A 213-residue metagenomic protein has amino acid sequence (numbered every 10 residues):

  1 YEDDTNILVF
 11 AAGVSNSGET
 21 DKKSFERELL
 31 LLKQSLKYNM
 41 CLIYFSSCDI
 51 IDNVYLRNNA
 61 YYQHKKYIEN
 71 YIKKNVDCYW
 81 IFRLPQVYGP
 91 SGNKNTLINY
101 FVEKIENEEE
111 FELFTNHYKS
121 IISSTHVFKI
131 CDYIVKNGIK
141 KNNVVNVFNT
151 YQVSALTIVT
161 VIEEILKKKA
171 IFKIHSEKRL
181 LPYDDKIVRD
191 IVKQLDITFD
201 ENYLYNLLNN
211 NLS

Functional and structural regions predicted by a protein language model:
Y1-K37, S47-L56: NAD(P)H-binding glycine-rich loop region in Rossmannoid oxidoreductase-like domains and their noncatalytic homologs
A12, I43-S47, R83-P85, F148: Active-site beta-alpha turn of Rossmann-fold NAD(P)-dependent dehydrogenases/reductases
K37-C41, D77: A short helix->loop->beta-strand "cap" motif at the edges of active sites that frequently abuts
Y44-V54, A60-Y61, V87-K94: Conserved catalytic-site region of short-chain dehydrogenase/reductase
H64: Active-site helix of classical SDR
K73-K119, S124-F128, D132-Y133: NAD(P)-dependent short-chain dehydrogenase/reductase
I130, N137-K186, L212: Mid/C-terminal beta-alpha module of Rossmann-like enzyme folds, strongest in SDR-family dehydrogenases/epimerases
V192-S213: Amphipathic terminal alpha-helices
